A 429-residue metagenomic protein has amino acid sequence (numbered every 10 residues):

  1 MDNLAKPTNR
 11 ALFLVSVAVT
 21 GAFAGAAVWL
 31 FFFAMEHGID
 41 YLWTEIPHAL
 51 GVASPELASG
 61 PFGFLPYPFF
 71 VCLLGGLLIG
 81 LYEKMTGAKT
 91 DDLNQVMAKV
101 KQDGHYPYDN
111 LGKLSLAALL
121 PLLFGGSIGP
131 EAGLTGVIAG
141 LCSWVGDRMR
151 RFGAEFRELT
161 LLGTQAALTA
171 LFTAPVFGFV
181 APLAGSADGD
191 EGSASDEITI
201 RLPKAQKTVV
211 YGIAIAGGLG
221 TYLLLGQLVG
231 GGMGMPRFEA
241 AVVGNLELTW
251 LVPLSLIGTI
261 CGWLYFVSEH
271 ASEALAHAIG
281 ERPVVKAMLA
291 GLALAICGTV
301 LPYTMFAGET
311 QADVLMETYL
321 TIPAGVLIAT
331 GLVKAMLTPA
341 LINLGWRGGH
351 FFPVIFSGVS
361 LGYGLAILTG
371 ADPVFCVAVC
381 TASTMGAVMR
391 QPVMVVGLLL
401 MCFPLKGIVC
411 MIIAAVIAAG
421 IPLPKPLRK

Functional and structural regions predicted by a protein language model:
M1-K429: Alpha-helical transmembrane segments and immediately membrane-proximal extracytoplasmic
